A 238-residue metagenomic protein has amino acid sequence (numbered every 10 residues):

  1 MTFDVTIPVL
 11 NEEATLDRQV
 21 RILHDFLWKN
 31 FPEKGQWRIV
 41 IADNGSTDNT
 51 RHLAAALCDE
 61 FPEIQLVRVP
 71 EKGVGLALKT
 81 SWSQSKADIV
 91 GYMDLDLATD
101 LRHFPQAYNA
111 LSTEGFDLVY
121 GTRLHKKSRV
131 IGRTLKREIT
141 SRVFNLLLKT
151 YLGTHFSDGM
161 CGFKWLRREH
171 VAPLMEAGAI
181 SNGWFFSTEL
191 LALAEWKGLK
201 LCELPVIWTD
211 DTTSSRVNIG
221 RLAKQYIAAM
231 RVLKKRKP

Functional and structural regions predicted by a protein language model:
M1-F3, D25, A177-P238: Hydrophobic helical membrane-anchoring modules
T2-I7, L16, L23, W37-A42: Hydrophobic targeting segments
E12-K29: Short, well-formed alpha-helical segments that are part of the catalytic scaffolds of diverse glycosyltransferases
E12-T15, S46, V74, D100: Donor nucleotide-sugar binding loop of glycosyltransferases
E33, W37-V40, R51-Q84: Conserved donor nucleotide-binding strand/loop of the catalytic core
D43-R51, L97: A conserved acidic beta->alpha catalytic loop
P70-Q84, L101-N182, D210-I227: Acceptor/aglycone-binding surface of glycosyltransferases and processive sugar-polymer synthases
V90: Short aromatic/hydrophobic "clamp" motif used to bind/position activated sugar donors
